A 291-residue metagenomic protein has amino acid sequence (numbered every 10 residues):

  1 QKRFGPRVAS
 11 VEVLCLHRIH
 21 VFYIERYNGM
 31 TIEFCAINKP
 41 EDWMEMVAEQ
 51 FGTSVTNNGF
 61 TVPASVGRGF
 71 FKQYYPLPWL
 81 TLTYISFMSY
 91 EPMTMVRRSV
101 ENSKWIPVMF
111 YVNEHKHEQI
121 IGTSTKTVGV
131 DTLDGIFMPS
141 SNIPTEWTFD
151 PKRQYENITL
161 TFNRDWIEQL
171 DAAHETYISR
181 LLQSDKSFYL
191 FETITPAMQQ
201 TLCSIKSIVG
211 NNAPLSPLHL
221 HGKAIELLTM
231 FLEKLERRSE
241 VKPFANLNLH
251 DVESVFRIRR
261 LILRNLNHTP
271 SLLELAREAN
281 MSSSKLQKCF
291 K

Functional and structural regions predicted by a protein language model:
F4-K104: N-terminal low-complexity or simple alpha-helical regulatory segments that function as activation/interaction modules
T31-C35, Q119, S124-L247, V255 (+2 more regions): Alpha-helical bundle regulatory/interaction domains
F87, N102-E118, L160-T161: Short, conserved beta-strand element in jelly-roll/cupin
Y90, H115, D165-I167: Short coil/turn motifs at secondary-structure junctions
R237, R260, R264: Conserved helix-loop functional segments at active or binding sites
D251-R259: Short, leucine-enriched amphipathic alpha-helices that occur as contiguous helical runs
N265-T269: Short helix/strand-capping hinge loops at secondary-structure junctions that flank key functional elements
K285-F290: Short hydrophobic/aromatic patch on the recognition helix
